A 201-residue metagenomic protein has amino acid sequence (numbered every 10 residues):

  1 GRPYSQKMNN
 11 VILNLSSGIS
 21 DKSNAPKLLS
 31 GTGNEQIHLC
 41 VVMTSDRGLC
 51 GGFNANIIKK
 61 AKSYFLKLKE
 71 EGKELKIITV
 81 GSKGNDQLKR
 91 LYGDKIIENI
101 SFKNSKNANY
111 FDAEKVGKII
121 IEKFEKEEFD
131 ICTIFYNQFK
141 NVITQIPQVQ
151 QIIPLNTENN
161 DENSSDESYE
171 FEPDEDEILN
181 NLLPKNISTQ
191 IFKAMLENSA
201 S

Functional and structural regions predicted by a protein language model:
G1-S201: C-terminal beta-strand-loop-alpha-helix "lid" module of Rossmann-like NAD(P)-dependent dehydrogenases
